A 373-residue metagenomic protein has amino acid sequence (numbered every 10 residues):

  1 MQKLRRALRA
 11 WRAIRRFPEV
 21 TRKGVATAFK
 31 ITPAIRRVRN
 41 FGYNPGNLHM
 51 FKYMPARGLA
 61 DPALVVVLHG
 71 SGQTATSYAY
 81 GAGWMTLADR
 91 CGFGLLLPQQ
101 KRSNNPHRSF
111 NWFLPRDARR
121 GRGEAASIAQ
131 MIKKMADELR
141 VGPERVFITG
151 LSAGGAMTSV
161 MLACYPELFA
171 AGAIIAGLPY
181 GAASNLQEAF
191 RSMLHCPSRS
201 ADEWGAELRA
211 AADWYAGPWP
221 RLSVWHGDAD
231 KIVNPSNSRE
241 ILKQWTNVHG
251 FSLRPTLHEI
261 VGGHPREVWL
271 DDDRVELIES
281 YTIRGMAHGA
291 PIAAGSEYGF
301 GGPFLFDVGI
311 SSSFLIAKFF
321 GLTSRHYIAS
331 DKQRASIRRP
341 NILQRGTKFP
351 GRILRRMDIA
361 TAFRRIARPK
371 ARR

Functional and structural regions predicted by a protein language model:
M1-L64, T76-G83, R90, G94 (+10 more regions): A domain-start/cap signature at the N-terminus of enzymes
G70-T74, M286: Active-site glycine-rich loops that stabilize anionic/oxyanionic intermediates across multiple enzyme folds
Q99-G123, L186: Cap/lid segment of the alpha/beta-hydrolase catalytic domain
R116-L139, V160: Alpha/beta-hydrolase active-site loop
I148-G150, I175, W225: Short beta-strand immediately N-terminal to the catalytic nucleophile in serine-hydrolase-like folds
G155-E167: Short glycine-enriched nucleophile-adjacent loop and the immediately C-terminal alpha-helix near the catalytic center
L168-P179: A conserved short beta-strand
V224-H226, D230: Short beta-strand/loop motif that positions the catalytic acidic residue of the alpha/beta-hydrolase fold
